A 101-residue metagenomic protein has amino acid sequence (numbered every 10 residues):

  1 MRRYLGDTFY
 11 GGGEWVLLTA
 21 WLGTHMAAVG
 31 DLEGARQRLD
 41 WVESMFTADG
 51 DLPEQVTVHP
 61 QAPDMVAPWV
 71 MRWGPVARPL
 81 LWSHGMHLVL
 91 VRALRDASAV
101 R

Functional and structural regions predicted by a protein language model:
M1-V16, Q37-R101: Extended glycan-interaction surfaces of carbohydrate-active proteins
A20-G23, L88: Conserved small-residue packing positions in alpha-helical repeats and bundles
G34: Phosphoinositide-binding peripheral membrane targeting modules
